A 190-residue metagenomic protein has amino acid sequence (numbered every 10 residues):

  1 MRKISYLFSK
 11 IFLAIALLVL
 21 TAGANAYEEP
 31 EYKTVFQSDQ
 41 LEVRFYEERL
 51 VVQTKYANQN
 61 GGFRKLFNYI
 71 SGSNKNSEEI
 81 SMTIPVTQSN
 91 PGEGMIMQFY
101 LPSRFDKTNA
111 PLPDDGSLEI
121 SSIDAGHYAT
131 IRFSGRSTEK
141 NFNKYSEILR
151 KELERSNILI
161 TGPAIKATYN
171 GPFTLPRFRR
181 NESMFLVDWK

Functional and structural regions predicted by a protein language model:
R2-K190: A solvent-exposed interaction/effector surface
